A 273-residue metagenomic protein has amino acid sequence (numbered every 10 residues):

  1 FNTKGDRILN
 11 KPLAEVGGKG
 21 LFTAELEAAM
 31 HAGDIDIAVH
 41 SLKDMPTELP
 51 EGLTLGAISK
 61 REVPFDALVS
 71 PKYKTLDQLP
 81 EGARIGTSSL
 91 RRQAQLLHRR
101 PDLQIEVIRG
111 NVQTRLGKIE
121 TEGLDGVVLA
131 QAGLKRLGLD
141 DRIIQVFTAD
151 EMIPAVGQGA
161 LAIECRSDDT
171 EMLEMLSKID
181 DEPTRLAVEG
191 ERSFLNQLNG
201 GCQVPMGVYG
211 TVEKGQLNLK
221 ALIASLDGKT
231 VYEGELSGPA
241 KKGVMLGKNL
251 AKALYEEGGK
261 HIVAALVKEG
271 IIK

Functional and structural regions predicted by a protein language model:
F1-E15, T23, H98-K273: Small-molecule-sensing regulatory modules
G5-N10, A38, P46-L49: Short active-site-adjacent helix-start/loop capping segments
N10-D36: Short, structured active-site "lid" loops
I35-V39, D125-G126: Short, Asp-centered acidic motifs that coordinate Mg2+ and/or phosphate in catalytic or ligand-binding sites
L42-K43, L49-L103: A conserved helix-loop-strand patch within extracytoplasmic ligand-binding domains of the periplasmic binding
L42-M45, A132-L134: Short glycine-rich anion-binding loops that position phosphate/pyrophosphate groups of nucleotides and phosphorylated
